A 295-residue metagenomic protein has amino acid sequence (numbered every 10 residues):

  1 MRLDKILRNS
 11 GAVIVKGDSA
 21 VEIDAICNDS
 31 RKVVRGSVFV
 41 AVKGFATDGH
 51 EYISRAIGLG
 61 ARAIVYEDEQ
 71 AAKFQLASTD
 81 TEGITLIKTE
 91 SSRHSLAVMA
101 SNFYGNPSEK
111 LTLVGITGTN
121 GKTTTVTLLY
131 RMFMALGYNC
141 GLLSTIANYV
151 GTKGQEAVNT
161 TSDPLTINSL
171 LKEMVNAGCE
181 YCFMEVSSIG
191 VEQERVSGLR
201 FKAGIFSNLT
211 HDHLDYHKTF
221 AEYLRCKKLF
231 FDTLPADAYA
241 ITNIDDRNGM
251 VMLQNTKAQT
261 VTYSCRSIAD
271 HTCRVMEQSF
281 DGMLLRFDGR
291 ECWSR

Functional and structural regions predicted by a protein language model:
M1-V98, R274-V275: N-terminal leader/targeting and accessory segments in enzymes
L7-S10, H94-I244, N248-A258, D288: Phosphate-binding loop of NTP-binding sites
V13, T85, N139, Q259-V261 (+1 more regions): Conserved beta-strand segments of alpha/beta enzyme cores
K16, A41, K88, G115 (+5 more regions): Structural signal for conserved beta-strand scaffold positions within catalytic alpha/beta enzyme cores
K32-G36, G198-L199, S279-D281: A short, glycine/Asx- and small/polar-enriched loop/turn that sits immediately N-terminal to a beta-strand
V65-K73, S144-A147, I244-N248, C265-R266: Short, polar loop motifs at secondary-structure junctions
A77-T89, Q155-V158, K202, K257-S264: Active-site regions of enzymes building and remodeling cell-envelope glycoconjugates
H217-L224, K228, Q254, A258-R295: Adenine nucleotide phosphate-binding catalytic loops in nucleotide-utilizing enzymes
